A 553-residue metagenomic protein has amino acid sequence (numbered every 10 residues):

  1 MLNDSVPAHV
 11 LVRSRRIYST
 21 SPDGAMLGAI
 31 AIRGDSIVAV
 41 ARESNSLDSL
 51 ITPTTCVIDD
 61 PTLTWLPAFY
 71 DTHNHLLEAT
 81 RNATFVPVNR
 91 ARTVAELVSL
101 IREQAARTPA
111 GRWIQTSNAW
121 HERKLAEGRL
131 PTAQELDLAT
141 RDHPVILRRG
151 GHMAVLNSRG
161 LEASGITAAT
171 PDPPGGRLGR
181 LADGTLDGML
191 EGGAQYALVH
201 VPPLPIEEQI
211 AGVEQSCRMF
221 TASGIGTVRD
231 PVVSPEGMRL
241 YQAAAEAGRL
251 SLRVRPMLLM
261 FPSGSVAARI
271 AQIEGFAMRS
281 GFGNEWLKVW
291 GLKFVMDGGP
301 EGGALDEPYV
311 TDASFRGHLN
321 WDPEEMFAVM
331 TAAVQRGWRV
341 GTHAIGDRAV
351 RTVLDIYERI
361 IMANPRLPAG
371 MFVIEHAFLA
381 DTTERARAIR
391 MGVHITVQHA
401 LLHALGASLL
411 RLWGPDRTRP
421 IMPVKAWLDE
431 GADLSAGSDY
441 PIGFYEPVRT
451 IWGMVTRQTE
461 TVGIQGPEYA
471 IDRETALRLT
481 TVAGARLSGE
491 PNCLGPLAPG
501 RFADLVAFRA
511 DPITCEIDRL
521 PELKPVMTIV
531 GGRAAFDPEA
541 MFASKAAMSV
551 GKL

Functional and structural regions predicted by a protein language model:
L2-S14, Y18, P22-E274, W290 (+8 more regions): Divalent metal-binding segments
S117, R148, Q398, V506-R509 (+1 more regions): Residue-level recognition of conserved beta-strand edge/terminus positions
A244-G248, A277-L287, A388-G392: Acidic (Asp/Glu)-rich catalytic clusters
N284-A304, M391-H403: Non-cysteine beta-strand/loop elements that form the S-adenosyl-L-methionine
T331-G341, I345-F372, H376-A377, T382-T514 (+2 more regions): His/Asp/Glu-enriched, well-ordered alpha-helical/loop segment that forms or immediately abuts the divalent-metal
T514, A534-K545: Short, charged low-complexity linker/loop segments at the C-terminal edge of domains
